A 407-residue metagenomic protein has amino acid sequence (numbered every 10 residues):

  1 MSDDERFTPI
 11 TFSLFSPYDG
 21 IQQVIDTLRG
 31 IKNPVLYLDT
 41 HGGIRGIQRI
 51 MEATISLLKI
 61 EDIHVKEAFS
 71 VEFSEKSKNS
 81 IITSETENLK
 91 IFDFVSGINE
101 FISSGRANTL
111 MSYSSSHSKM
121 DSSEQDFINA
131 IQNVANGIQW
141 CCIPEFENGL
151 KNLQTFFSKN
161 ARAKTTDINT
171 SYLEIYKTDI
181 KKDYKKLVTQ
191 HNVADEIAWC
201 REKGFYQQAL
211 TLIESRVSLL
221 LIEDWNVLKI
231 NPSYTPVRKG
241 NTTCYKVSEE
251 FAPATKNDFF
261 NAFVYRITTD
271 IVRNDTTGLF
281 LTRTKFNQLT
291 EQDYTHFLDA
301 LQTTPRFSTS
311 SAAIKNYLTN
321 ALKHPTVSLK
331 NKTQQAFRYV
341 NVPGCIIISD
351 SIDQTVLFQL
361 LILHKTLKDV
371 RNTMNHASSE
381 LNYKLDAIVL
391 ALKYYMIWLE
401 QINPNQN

Functional and structural regions predicted by a protein language model:
M1-V35, A53-N407: Long, low-complexity, Lys/Arg-enriched
D39-A53, Y206: Gly/Ser/Thr-rich loops at beta-strand to alpha-helix junctions that form or flank small-molecule/cofactor-binding
